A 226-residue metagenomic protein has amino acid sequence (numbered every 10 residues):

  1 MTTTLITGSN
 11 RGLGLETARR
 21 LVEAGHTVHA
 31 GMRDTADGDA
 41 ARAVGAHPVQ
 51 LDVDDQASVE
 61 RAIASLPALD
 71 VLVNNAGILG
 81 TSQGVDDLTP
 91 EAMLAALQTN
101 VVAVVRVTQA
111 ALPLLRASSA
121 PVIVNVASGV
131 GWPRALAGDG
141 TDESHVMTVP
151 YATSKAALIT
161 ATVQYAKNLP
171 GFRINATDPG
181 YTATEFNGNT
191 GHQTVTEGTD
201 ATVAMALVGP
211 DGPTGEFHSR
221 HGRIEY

Functional and structural regions predicted by a protein language model:
N10, G14-R20: N-terminal Rossmann NAD(P)H-binding glycine-rich loop of SDR-like oxidoreductase domains
A24-D39: Conserved glycine-rich Rossmann-like NAD(P)H-binding loop of the short-chain dehydrogenase/reductase
A43-A57: Rossmann-fold cofactor-recognition segment
D54-A68: Conserved Rossmann-fold cofactor-binding substructure of NAD(P)-dependent oxidoreductases
V73, V107-A111, L115, A161-T162: Hydrophobic positions on the long internal alpha-helix of Rossmann-like NAD(P)-dependent oxidoreductase domains
I78, S82, D86-L97, R116 (+1 more regions): Catalytic loop of short-chain dehydrogenase/reductase
A156-I159, K167, G171-F172, A176-P179 (+2 more regions): C-terminal helical subdomain
